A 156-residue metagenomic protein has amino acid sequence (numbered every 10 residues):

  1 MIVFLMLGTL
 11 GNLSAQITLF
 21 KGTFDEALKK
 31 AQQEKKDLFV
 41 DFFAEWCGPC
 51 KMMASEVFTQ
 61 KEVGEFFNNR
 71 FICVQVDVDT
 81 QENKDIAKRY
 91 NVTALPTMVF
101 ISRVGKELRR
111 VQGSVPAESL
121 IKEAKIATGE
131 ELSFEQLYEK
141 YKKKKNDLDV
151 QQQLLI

Functional and structural regions predicted by a protein language model:
M1-T18: Bacterial Sec-dependent N-terminal signal peptides
I17-G22, M53-N83, V92, F100: Thiol-based oxidoreductase modules, predominantly thioredoxin-like and allied folds used for disulfide exchange
F20-L38, F67: A short beta-strand-turn-helix
E34-L38, N69-I72, S102-K106: Loop/turn elements at helix/coil->beta-strand transitions in domains of secreted/extracellular proteins
K35-L38, F42-W46, A94: Short pre-active-site segment immediately N-terminal to redox-active cysteine/selenocysteine motifs in thiol-based
F42-F58: Conserved redox-active cysteine motifs that mediate thiol-disulfide chemistry, especially di-cysteine Cys-X(1-2)-Cys
T93-S133: Non-catalytic, surface beta->alpha helical segment in thiol-disulfide oxidoreductase systems
G129-I156: Non-globular targeting/processing and membrane-anchoring segments
